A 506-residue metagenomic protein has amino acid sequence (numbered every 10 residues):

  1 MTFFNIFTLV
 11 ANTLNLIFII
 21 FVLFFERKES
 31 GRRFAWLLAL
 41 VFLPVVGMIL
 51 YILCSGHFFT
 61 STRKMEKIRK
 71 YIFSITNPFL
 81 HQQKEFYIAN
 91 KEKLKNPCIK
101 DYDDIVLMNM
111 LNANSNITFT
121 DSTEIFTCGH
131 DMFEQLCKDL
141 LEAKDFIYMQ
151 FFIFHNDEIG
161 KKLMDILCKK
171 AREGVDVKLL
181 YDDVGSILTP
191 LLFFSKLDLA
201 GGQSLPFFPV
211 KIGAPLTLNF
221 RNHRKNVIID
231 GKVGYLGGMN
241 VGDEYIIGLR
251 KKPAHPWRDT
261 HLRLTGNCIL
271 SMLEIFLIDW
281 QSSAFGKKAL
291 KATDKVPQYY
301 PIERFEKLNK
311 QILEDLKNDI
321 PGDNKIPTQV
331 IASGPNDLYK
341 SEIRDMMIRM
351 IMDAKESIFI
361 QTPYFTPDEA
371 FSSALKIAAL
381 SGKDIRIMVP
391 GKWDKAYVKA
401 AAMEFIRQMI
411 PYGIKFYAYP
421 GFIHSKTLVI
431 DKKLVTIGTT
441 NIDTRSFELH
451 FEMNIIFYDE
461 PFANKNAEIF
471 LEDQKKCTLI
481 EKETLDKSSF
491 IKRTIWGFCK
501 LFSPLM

Functional and structural regions predicted by a protein language model:
M1-D345, R349, D353, W393 (+3 more regions): N-terminal localization/anchoring segments of enzymes in phospholipid and broader phosphate metabolism
Y148-Q150, K178-Y181, F359-T362, M388 (+1 more regions): Short catalytic-loop micro-motif centered on adjacent basic/acidic residues
I153-E158, I360-D368: Short, glycine-rich nucleotide/cofactor-binding loops
I343-S357, I377-L380, D384: Long hydrophobic segments that form regular secondary structure
Y364-I385: Helical hairpin unit composed of two closely spaced alpha helices linked by a short loop
A374-A378, E404, E472: Short, solvent-exposed amphipathic alpha-helical segments in soluble enzyme and RNA/protein-processing domains
K383-I387, G391-I442: C-terminal structural cap/anchor segments
